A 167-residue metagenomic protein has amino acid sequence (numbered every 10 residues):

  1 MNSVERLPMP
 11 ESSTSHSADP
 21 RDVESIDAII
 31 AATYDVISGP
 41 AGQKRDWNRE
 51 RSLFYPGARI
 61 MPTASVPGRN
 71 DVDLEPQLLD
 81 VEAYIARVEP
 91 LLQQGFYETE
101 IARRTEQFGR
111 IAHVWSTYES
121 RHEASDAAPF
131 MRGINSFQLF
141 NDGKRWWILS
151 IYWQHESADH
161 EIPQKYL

Functional and structural regions predicted by a protein language model:
M1-L53, L167: Short, low-complexity N-terminal intrinsically disordered segments enriched in polar/charged residues
N2, R132-I162: Short beta-strand edge/turn micro-motifs at domain boundaries
P20, Y55, A83-R87, F96 (+3 more regions): Non-catalytic cap/lid and distal C-terminal segments of serine-dependent acyl enzymes
I37, F54, Y118-S120, Y152-H155: Short beta-strand segments enriched in hydrophobic/aromatic residues within well-folded beta-rich domains
R59-I60, A64-D126: Surface-exposed, charged secondary-structure patches
D71-L74, S125-A128, S157-K165: A short, polar/proline- and glycine-enriched secondary-structure boundary/capping micro-motif
P76, A127-P129, W146-I148: Tryptophan-centered short beta-strand motifs
